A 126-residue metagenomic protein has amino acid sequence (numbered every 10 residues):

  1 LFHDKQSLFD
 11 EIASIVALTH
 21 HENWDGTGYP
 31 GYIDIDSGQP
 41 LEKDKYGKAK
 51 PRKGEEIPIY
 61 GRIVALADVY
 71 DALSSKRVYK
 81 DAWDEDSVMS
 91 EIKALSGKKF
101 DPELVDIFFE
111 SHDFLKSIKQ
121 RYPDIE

Functional and structural regions predicted by a protein language model:
L1-E126: Metal-dependent catalytic cores of enzymes that make or break cyclic nucleotides and related phosphoester linkages
